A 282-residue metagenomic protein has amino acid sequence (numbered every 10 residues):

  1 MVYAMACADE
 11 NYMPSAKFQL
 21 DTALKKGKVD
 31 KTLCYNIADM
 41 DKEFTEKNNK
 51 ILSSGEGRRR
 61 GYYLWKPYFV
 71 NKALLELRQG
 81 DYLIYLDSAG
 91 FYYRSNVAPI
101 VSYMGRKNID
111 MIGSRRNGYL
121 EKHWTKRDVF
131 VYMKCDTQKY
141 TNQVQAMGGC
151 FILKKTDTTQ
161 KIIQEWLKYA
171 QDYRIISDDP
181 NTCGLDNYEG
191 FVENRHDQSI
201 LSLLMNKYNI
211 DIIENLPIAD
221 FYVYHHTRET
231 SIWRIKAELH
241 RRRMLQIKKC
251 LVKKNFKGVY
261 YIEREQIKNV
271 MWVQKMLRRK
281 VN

Functional and structural regions predicted by a protein language model:
M1-N282: Glycosyltransferase catalytic domains, chiefly GT-A lineage
